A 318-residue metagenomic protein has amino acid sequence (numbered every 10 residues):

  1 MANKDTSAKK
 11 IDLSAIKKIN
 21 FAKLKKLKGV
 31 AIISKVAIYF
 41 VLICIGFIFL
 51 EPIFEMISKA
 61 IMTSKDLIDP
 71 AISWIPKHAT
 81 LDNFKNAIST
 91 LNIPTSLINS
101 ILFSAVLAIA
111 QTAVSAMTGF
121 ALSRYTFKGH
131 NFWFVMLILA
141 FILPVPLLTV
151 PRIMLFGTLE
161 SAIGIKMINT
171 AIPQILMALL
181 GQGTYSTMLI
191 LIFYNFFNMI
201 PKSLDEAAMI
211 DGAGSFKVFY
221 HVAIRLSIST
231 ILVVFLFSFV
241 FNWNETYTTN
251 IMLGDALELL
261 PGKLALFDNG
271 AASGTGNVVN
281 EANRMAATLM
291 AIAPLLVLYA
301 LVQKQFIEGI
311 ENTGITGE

Functional and structural regions predicted by a protein language model:
M1-G29: Short, Lys/Arg-rich, polar N-terminal cytosolic tail immediately upstream of the first transmembrane signal-anchor
L27, S34-E318: A structural signal for multi-pass alpha-helical bundles of membrane permease subunits that mediate small-molecule
